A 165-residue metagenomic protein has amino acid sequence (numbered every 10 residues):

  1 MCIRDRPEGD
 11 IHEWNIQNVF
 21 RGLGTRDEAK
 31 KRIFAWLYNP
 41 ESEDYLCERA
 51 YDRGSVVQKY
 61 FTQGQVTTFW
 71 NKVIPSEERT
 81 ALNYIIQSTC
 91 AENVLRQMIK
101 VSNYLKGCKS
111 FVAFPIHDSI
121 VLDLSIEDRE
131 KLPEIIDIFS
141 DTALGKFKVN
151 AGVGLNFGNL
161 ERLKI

Functional and structural regions predicted by a protein language model:
R4-A81: Helical catalytic core of nucleic-acid polymerases
I11, D27-K30, S88-C90, P115-H117: Short basic/aromatic active-site micro-motif
F34-W36, A50, A113-I120, A151-F157: A glycine-rich phosphate-binding loop feature that marks nucleotide/adenosyl-phosphate handling sites
A35-N39, N103, I126: Short, well-ordered loop/turn and helix-capping segments at boundaries between secondary-structure elements and domains
E77-N93, Q97: Short glycine-/aliphatic-rich beta-strand segments at the starts of folded cytosolic domains
N93-I116, I120: Active-site palm subdomain of RNA-directed nucleic acid polymerases
V121-S125: Short hydrophobic/aromatic beta-strand micro-patches that form the beta-sheet surface supporting nucleotide- or nucleic
I126-I165: Polymerase palm active-site segment centered on the conserved acidic dipeptide of motif C
